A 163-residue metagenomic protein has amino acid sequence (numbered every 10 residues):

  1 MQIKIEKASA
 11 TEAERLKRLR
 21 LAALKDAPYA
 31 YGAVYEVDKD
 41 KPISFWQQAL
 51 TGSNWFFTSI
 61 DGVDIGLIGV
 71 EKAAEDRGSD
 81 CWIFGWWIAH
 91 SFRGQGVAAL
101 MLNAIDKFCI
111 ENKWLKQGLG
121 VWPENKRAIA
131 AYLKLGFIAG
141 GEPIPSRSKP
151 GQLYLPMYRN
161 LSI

Functional and structural regions predicted by a protein language model:
M1-I3, S162-I163: Short, Lys/Arg-enriched, disordered terminal segments
A10-S91, L102-A104, F108, E142 (+1 more regions): Acetyl-CoA-dependent GNAT
G62, G66, G96-A98, G136: Conserved phosphate-binding and hydrolysis motifs of nucleotide-dependent enzymes
D80, K116-G118: Structural preference for beta-strand elements that scaffold enzyme active sites
G85, A89-N103, N112, P123-A130 (+1 more regions): Conserved glycine-rich acetyl-CoA-binding loop
L115, W122-I129, K134-I163: C-terminal "cap" of GNAT-fold acetyltransferases
